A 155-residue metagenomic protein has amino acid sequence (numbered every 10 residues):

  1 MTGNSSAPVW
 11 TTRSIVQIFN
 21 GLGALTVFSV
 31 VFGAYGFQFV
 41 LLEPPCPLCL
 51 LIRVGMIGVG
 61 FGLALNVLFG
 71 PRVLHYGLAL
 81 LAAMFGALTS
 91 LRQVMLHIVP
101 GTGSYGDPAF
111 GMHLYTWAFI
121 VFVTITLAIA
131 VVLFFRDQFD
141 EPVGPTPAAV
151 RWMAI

Functional and structural regions predicted by a protein language model:
M1-P45, M56-G62, P71-I155: Secretory/periplasmic and organellar redox-cofactor proteins
I52: Cys/His-rich metal-chelating microdomains
